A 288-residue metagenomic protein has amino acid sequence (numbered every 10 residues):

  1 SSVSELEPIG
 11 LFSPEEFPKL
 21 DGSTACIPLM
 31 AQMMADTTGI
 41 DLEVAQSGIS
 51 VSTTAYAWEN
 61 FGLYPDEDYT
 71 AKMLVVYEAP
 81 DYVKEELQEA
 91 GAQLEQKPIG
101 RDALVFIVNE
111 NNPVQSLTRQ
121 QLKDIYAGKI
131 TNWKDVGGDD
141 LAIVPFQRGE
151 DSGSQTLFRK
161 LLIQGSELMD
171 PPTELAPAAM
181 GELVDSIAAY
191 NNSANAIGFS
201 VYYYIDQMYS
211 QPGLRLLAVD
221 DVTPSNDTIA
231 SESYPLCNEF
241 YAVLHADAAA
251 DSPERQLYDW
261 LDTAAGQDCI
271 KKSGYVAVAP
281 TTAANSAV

Functional and structural regions predicted by a protein language model:
S1-V288: Exported/periplasmic ABC-transporter solute-binding proteins
